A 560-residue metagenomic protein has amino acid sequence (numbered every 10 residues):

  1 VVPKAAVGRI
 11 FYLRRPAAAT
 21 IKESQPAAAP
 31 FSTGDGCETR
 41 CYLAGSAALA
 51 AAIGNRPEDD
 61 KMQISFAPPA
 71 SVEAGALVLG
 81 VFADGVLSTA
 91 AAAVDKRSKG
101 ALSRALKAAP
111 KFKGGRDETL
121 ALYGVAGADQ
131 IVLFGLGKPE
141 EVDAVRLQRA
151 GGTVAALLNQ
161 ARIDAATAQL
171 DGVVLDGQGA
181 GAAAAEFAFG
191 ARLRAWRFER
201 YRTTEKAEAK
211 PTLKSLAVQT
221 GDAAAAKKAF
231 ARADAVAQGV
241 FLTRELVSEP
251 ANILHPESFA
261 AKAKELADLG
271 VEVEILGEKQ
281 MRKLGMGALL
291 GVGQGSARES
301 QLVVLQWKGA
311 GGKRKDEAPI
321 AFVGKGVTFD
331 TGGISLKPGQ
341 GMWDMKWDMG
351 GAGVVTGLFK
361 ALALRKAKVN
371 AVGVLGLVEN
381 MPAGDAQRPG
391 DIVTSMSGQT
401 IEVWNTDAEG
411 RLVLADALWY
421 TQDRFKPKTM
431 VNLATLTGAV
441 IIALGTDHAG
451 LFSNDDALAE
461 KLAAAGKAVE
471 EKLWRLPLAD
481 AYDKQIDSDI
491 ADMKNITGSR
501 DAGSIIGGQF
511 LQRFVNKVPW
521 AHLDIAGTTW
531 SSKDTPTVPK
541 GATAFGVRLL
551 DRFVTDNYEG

Functional and structural regions predicted by a protein language model:
V2-R9: Extreme N-terminal basic, low-complexity initiation segments that serve as generic localization/processing leaders
F11-Y12, F31, Y42: Aromatic (phenylalanine/tyrosine) cluster motif
S24-P26: Cationic, low-complexity basic patches in intrinsically disordered or flexible, solvent-exposed regions
A50, D59-G326: Short amphipathic alpha-helical segment within the helicase RecA-like ATPase core that mediates nucleic-acid
F112-K113, A165, A260-G560: A generic structural signal for tightly packed, nonpolar segments enriched in small/aliphatic residues
